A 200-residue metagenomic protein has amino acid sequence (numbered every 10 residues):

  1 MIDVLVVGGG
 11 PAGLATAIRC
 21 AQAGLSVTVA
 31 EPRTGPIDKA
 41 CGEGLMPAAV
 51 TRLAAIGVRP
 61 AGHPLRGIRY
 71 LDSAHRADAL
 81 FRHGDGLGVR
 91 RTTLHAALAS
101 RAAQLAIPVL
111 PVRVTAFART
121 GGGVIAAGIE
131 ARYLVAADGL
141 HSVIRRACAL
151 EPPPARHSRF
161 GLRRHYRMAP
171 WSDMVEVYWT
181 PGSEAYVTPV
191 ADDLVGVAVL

Functional and structural regions predicted by a protein language model:
M1-A12: Beta1/beta-strand and adjacent pyrophosphate-binding region of the FAD-binding site in flavoprotein oxidoreductases
L5-V7, I18-C41: Glycine-rich FAD pyrophosphate-binding loop
G10, P32, R113-V114, L140 (+1 more regions): A generic "binding-loop/recognition-motif" signal
T16-A17, A21, A49, A102: Small-residue (primarily alanine) positions within well-ordered alpha-helices, especially packing/interaction faces
L25, V58, I107: Short phosphate-binding/catalytic loops that engage adenosine nucleotides
D38-R69: N-terminal FAD cofactor-binding segment of flavoenzymes
T51, G62-A147, P154-R159: Conserved N-terminal helical subregion
L140-L200: Conserved FAD-binding catalytic core of PHBH/FMO-like flavoproteins
